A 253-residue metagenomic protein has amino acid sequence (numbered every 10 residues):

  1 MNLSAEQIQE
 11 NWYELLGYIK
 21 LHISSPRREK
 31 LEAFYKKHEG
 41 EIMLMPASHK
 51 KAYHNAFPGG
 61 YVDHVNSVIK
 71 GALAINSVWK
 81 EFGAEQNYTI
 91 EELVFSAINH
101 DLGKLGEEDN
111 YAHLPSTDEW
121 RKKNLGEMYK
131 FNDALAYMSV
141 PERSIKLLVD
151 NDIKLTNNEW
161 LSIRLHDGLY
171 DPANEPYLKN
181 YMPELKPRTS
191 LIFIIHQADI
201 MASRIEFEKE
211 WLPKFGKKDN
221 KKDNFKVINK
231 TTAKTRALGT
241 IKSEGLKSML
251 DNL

Functional and structural regions predicted by a protein language model:
M1-N124: Acidic/His-rich, divalent-metal-binding segments that scaffold phosphate/diphosphate chemistry
M1-P26, K30, Y53, G71-N76 (+1 more regions): Histidine-centered, transition-metal-coordinating active-site segments
A52-G59, D63, I75, N87-K214: Divalent metal-dependent catalytic cores for phosphoryl transfer on phosphate-bearing substrates
